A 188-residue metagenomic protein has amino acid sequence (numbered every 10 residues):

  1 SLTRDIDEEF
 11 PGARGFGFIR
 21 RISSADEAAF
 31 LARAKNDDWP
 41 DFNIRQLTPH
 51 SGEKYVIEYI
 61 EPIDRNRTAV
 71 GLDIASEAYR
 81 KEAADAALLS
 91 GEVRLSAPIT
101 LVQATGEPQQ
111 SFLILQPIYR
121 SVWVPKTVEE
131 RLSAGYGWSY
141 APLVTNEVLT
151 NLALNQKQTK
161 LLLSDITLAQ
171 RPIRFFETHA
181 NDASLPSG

Functional and structural regions predicted by a protein language model:
S1-G188: Intrinsically disordered, low-complexity polar/acidic regions
